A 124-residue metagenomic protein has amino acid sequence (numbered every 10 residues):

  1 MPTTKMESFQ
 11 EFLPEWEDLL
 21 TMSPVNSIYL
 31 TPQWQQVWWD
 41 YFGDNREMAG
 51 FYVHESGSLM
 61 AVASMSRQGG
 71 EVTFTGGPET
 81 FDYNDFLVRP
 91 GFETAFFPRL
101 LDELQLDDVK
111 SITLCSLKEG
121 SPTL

Functional and structural regions predicted by a protein language model:
M1-L124: N-acyltransferase acceptor-side catalytic subdomain
